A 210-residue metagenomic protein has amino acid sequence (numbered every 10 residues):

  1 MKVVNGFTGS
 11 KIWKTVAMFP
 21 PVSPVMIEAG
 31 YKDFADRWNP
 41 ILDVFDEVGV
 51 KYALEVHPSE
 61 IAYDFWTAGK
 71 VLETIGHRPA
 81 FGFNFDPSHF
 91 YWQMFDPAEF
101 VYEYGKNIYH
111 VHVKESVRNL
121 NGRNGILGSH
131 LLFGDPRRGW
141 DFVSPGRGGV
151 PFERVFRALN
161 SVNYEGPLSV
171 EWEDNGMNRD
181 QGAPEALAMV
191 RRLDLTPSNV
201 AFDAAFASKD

Functional and structural regions predicted by a protein language model:
M1-F83: Active-site acidic/histidine proton-transfer and metal-coordination neighborhood in alpha/beta enzyme cores
V4, Y52, A68, D86 (+4 more regions): Conserved, mostly hydrophobic/aromatic
G9-K11, H57-S59, D86-F90, K114-R118 (+1 more regions): Active-site beta-loop-alpha junctions enriched in small/polar residues
D33-P40, E103, E185, M189: A non-catalytic, amphipathic alpha-helix used as a structural packing/dimerization or gating element in enzyme scaffolds
F45, L72-I75, L159, V190 (+1 more regions): Conserved hydrophobic residues forming the short capping helix/wall of the S-adenosyl-L-methionine
F65-G69, E73, F90-E165, M177-Q181: Gly/Pro-rich active-site loop or hairpin
F83-N84, E103: Primarily recognizes the serine-hydrolase "nucleophile elbow" in alpha/beta-hydrolase and SGNH/GDSL folds
R179-N199, F206: C-terminal helical cap(s) of enzyme catalytic domains, especially alpha/beta-barrels
